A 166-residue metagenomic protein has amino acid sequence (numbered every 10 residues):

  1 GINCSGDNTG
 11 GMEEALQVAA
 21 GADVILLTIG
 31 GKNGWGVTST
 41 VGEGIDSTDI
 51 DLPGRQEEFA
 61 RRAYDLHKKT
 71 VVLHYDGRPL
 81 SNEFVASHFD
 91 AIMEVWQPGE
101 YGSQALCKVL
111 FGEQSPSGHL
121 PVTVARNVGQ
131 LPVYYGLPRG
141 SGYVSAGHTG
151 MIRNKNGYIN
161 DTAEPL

Functional and structural regions predicted by a protein language model:
G1, Y75-L166: Secreted, periplasmic, or luminal enzymes acting at the cell surface/secretory milieu
G1-H88: Hydrophobic helix-and-loop "lid/oligomerization" segment in the mid-to-C-terminal part of catalytic domains
